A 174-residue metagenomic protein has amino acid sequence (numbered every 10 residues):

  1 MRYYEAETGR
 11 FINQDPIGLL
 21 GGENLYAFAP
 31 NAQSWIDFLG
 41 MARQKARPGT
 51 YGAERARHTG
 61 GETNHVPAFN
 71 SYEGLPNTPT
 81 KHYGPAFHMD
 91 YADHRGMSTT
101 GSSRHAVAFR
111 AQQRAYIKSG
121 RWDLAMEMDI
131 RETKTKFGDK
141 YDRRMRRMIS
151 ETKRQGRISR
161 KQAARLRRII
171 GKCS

Functional and structural regions predicted by a protein language model:
M1-Q44: Short turn/helix-capping motifs enriched in Asx and small/polar residues
A42-S174: Catalytic toxin/effector domains delivered as secreted proteins or via bacterial secretion systems
